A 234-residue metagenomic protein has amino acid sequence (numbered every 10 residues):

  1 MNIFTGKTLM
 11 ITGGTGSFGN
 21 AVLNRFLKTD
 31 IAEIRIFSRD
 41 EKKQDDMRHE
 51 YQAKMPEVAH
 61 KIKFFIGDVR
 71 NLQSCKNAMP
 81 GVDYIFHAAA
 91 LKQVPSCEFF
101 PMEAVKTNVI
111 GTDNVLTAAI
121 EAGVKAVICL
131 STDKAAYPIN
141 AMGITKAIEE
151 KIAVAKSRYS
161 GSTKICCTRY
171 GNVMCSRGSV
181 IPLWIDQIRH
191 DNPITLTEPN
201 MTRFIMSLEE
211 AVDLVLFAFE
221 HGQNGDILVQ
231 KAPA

Functional and structural regions predicted by a protein language model:
K7-T29: N-terminal Rossmann NAD(P)H-binding glycine-rich loop of SDR-like oxidoreductase domains
T12, M79-A88, C129: Rossmann-fold scaffold of SDR-type NAD(P)-dependent oxidoreductases
D30-D46: Conserved glycine-rich Rossmann-like NAD(P)H-binding loop of the short-chain dehydrogenase/reductase
S38, F65-I66, K106, E198: Conserved residues in the N-terminal Rossmann fold of short-chain dehydrogenase/reductase
D40, E50, D133, P233: Residues in the short beta-alpha loop(s) of Rossmann-like NAD(P)-binding domains
K63-Y84: Conserved Rossmann-fold cofactor-binding substructure of NAD(P)-dependent oxidoreductases
H87, L91-K151, A155-K156, I165: Conserved Rossmann-fold NAD(P)-dependent oxidoreductase catalytic core, especially the SDR/UDP-sugar
A141-G143, A147-L228, A232-P233: NAD(P)-dependent short-chain dehydrogenase/reductase
